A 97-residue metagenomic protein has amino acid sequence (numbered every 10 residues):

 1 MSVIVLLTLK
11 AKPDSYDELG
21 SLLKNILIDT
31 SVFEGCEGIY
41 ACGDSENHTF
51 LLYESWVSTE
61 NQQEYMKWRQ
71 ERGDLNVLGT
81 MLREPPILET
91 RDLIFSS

Functional and structural regions predicted by a protein language model:
M1, Y40-H48, D74-S97: Glycine-rich beta-strand-turn "strand-cap" elements at beta-sheet edges
V3-L9, Y40-M66: Short, well-ordered beta-strand segments in beta-rich or mixed alpha/beta enzyme and ligand-binding folds
L7-T8, W68, R72-G73, F95-S97: Short flexible/disordered coil segments
K10-L19: Short, surface-exposed ligand-recognition loops at beta-strand->loop->(often short) alpha-helix junctions that present
Y16, I26-D29, A41-G43: Intrinsically disordered, low-complexity segments enriched in polar/charged residues with Gly/Pro, especially when
E18-S21, E64: Short, solvent-exposed alpha-helical surface patches in well-structured domains
N25, T30-E37, S55-E89: An amphipathic, aromatic/His-enriched active-site/gating alpha helix that lines ligand/cofactor pockets
